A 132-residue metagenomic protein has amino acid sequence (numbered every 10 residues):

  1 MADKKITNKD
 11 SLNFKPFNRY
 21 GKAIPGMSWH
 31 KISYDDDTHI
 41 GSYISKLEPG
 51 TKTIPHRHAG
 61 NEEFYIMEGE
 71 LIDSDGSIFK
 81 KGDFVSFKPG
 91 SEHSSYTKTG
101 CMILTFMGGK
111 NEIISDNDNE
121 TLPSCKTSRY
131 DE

Functional and structural regions predicted by a protein language model:
M1-T38, P123-E132: A short, N-terminal "cap"/entry segment at the start of jelly-roll beta-barrel domains of the cupin/DSBH fold
S28-H58, K88-E92: Conserved short histidine dyad/triad with adjacent acidic residue
P49, H58-S74: Glycine- and acidic-residue-biased ligand/ion/polar-headgroup-sensing regions
R57-A59, S77-F79, T97-T99: Short glycine/proline-enriched turns and hinge-like loops at secondary-structure junctions
D73-H93: Short acidic-glycine-tyrosine-enriched beta hairpin
P89-D116: Ligand-binding loop in jelly-roll beta-barrel domains
K110-Y130: Short peripheral tails and domain-boundary helices/loops at the edges of structured domains
